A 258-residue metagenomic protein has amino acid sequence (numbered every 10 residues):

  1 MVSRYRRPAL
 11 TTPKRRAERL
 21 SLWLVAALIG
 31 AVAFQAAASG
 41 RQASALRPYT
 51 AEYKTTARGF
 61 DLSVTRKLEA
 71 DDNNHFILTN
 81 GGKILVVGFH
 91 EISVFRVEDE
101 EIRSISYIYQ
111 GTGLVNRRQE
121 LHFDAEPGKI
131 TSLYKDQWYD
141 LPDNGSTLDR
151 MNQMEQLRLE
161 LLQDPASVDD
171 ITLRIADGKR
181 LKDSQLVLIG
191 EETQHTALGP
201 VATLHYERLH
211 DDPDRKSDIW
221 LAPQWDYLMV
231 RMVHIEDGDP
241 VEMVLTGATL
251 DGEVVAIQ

Functional and structural regions predicted by a protein language model:
Y5-L24: Bacterial N-terminal signal peptides that target proteins for export
W23-V32: Bacterial N-terminal signal peptides
F34-A37: Intrinsic disorder/low-complexity segments
G40-A125, P165-Q258: Acidic, serine/threonine-rich low-complexity disordered tracts
R117-L162: Hydrophobic, well-structured mid-protein blocks that either form specific transmembrane helices
